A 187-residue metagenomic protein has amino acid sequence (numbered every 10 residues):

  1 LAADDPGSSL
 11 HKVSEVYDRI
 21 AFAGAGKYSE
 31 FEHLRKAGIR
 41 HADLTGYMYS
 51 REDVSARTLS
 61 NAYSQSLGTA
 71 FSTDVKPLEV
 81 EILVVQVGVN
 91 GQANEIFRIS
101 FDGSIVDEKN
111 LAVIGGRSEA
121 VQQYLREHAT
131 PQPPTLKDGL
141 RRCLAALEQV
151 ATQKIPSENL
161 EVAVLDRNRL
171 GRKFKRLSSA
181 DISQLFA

Functional and structural regions predicted by a protein language model:
L1-A187: Long, low-complexity N-terminal extensions
